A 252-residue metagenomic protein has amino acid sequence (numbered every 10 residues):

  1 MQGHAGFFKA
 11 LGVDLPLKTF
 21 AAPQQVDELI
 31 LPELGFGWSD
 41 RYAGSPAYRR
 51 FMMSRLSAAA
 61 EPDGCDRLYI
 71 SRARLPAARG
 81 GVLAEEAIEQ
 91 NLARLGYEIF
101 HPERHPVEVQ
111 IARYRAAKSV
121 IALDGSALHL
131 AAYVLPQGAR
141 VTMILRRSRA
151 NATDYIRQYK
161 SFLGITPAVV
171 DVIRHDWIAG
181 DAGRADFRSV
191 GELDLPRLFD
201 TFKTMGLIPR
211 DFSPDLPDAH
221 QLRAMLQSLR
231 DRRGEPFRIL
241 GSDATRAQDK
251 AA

Functional and structural regions predicted by a protein language model:
M1-A252: The feature primarily captures lumenal catalytic ectodomains of type II secretory-pathway glycosyltransferases
